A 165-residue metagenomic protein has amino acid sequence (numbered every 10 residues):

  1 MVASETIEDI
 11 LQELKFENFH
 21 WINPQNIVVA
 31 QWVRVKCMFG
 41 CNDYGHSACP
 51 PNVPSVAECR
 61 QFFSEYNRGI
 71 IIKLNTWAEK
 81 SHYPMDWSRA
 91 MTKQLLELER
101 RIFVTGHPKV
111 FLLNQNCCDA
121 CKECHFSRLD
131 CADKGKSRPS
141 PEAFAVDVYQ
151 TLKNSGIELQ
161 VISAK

Functional and structural regions predicted by a protein language model:
A3-S4, N18-I22, N26-S47, P51-K165: Catalytic cores of enzyme domains
